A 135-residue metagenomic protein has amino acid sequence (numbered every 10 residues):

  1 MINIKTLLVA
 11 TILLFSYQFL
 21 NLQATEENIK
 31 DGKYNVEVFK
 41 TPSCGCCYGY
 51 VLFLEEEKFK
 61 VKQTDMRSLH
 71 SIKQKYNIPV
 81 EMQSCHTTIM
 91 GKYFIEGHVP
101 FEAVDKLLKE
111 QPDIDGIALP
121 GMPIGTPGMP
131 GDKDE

Functional and structural regions predicted by a protein language model:
M1-L8: Bacterial N-terminal signal peptides that target proteins for export
L8-Q18: Bacterial N-terminal signal peptides
L22-E26: Boundary at the C-terminal end of the N-terminal hydrophobic targeting segment
I29-E57: Local sequence-structure signature of Cys/Sec-based thiol-disulfide redox active-site neighborhoods
N35, F59, D113-D115: Loop/turn elements at helix/coil->beta-strand transitions in domains of secreted/extracellular proteins
F39-T41, T64-M66, H98, P120-M122: Active-site-proximal beta-strand/loop segments in catalytic clefts of secreted hydrolases
C47-G91: N-terminal, post-signal-peptide region of Sec/Tat-exported proteins
K75, E81-E135: Thiol/selenol-based redox catalytic cores and closely related redox-interacting motifs
